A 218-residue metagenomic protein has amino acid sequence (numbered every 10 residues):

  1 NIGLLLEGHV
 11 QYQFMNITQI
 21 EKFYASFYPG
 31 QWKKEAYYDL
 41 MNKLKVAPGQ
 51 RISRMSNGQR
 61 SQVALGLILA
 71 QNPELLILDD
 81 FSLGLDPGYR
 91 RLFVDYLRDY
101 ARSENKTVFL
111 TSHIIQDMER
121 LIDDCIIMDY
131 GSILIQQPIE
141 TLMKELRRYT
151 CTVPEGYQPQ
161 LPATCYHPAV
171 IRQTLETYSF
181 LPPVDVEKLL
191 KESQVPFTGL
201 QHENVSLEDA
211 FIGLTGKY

Functional and structural regions predicted by a protein language model:
L4-V63: ABC-family P-loop ATPase nucleotide-binding domains
N72: Conserved catalytic motifs of ABC-family nucleotide-binding domains
L76-D80: Catalytic Walker B motif of ABC-type/P-loop ATPase nucleotide-binding domains
S82-L83, I115: Short loop immediately C-terminal to the Walker-B catalytic DE motif in ABC-type ATPase nucleotide-binding domains
P87-Y89: Helix N-cap at the start of a conserved alpha-helix in ABC-type nucleotide-binding domains
L92-L181: ABC transporter nucleotide-binding domain
Q173-T174, Y178-Y218: C-terminal coupling/interaction segments
